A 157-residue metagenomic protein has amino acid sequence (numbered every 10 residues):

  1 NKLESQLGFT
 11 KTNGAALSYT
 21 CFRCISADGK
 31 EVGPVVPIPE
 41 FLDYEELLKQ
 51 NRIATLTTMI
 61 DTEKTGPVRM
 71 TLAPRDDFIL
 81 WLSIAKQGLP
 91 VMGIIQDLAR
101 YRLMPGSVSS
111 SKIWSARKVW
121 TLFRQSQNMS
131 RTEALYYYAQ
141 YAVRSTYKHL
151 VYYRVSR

Functional and structural regions predicted by a protein language model:
N1-F9, S26: Acidic donor-binding/catalytic loop of UDP-sugar-dependent glycosyltransferases, especially processive GT2
L3, L82, W120-F123: Generic structural signal for well-ordered alpha-helices, preferentially at hydrophobic/aromatic core positions
T10, L47, S126-Q127: Hydrophobic residues in alpha-helical segments
N13: Active-site charged/polar residues at nucleotide-handling catalytic sites that mediate phosphoryl, nucleotidyl
L17-A27, G33-S115: Conserved nucleotide-sugar donor-binding catalytic segment
L98, G106-R157: Non-catalytic, C-terminal membrane-associated alpha-helical segments of glycosyltransferases
